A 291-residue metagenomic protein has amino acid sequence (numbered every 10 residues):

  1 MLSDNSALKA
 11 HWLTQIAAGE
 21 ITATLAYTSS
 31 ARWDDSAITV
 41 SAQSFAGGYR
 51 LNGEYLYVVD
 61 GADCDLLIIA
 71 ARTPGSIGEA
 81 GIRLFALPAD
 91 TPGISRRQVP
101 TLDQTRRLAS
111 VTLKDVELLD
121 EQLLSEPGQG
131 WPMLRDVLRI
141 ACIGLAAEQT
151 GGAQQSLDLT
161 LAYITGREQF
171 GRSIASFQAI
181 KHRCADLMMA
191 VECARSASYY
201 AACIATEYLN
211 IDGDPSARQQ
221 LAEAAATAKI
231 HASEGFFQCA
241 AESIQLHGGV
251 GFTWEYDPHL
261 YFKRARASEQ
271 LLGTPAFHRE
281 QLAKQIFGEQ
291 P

Functional and structural regions predicted by a protein language model:
M1-D4, Q43, I69-R72, A86-A89 (+2 more regions): Short beta-strand-to-turn element immediately C-terminal to the catalytic PLP-Schiff-base lysine in fold type I
S3-L8, Q15, G19, F45-Y49 (+1 more regions): Alpha-helical interface subdomain recognition
N5, L25, G53, F85 (+3 more regions): Residue-level signal for inorganic ion chemistry
G19-S30: A short, Trp-centered hydrophobic/proline-enriched beta-strand micro-motif
A31-S41: Active-site-adjacent elements of ketosynthase-type condensing enzymes
A37-T39, Y57, P88-E126: Flexible, small-/acidic-enriched active-site or ligand-binding loops
A46-R50, L66, L108: A generic structural signal for beta-strand entry/edge sites
N52-R97: A short core secondary-structure module
